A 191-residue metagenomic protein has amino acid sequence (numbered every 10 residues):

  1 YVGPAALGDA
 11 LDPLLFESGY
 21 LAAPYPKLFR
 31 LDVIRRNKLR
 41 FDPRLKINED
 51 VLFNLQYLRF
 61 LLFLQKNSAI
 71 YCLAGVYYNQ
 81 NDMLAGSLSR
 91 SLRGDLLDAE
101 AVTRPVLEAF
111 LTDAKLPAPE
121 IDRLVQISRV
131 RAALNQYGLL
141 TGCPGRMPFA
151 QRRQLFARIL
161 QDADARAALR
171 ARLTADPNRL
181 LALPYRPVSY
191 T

Functional and structural regions predicted by a protein language model:
Y1-D95: Donor-binding/catalytic cores of nucleotide-activated saccharide and glycerol-phosphate transferases/polymerases
L31, A101-R104, E108, R153-L160: Hydrophobic core segments within long, regular secondary-structure runs in both alpha- and beta-rich folds
R59, N135-G142: Short glycine/serine- and small hydrophobic-enriched flexible loop segments
G94-A101, F149-R153: Non-membrane alpha-helical structural segments and their capping/turn regions in soluble enzymes
A99-L124: C-terminal, non-catalytic tails of nucleotide-sugar-dependent glycosyltransferases
A118-S128, R179-Y185: Structural motif
Q126-G138: Amphipathic alpha-helical repeat scaffolds of TPR domains
T141-Y190: Membrane-interface aromatic/basic loop that binds lipid-linked glycans or pyrophosphate carriers, typified by
